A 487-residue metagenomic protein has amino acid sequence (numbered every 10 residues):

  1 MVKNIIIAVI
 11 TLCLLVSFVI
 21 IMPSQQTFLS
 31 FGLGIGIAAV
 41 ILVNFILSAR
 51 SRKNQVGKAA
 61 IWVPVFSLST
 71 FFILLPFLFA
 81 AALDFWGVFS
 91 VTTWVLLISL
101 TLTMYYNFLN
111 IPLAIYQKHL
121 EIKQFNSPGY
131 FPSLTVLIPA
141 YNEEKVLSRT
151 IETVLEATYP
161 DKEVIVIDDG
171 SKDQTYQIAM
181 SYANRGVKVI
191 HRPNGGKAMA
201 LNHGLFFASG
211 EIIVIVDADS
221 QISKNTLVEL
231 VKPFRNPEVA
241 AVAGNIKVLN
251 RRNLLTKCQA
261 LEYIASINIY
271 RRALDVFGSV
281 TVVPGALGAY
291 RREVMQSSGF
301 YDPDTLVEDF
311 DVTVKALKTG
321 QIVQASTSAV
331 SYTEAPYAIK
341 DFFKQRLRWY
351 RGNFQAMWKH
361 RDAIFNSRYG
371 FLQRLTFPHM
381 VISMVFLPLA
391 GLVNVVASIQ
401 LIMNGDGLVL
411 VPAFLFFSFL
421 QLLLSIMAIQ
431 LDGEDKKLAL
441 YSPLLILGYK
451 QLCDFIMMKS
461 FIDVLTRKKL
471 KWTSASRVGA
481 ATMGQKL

Functional and structural regions predicted by a protein language model:
M1-P128, A428-D432, S460-D463: N-terminal membrane-anchoring/stem segments of glycan-assembly enzymes
I46-R52, I61-I98, H379-T466: Membrane-embedded multi-pass helical conduit in multi-pass membrane proteins, especially envelope-biosynthetic
N110-I115, P193-F206, G210-E211, K224-L306 (+1 more regions): Long helical/loop segments within the catalytic core of UDP-sugar-dependent glycosyltransferases, especially the large
H119-E121, E143-E156: Short, well-formed alpha-helical segments that are part of the catalytic scaffolds of diverse glycosyltransferases
P132-T135, E163, Q296, D311: Cell-envelope/extracellular polymer assembly enzymes that use nucleotide-activated donors
S148, D173-S181, N225: Acidic helix N-cap motif at the loop->helix transition within catalytic regions of sugar-transfer enzymes
T153, P160, D168-Y176, N194-G195: A conserved acidic beta->alpha catalytic loop
